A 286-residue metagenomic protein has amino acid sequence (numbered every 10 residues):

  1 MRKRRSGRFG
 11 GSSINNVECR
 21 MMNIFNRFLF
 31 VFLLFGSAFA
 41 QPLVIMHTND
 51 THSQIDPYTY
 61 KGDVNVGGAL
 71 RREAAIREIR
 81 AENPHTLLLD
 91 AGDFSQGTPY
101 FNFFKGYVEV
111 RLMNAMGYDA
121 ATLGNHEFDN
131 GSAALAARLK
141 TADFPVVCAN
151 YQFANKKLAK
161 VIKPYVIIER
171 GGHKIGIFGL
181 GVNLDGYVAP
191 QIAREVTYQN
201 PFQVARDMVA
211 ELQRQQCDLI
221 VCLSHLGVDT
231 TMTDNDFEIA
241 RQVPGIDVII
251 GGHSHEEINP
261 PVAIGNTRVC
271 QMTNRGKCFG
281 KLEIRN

Functional and structural regions predicted by a protein language model:
M1-R4, L29, L33, H85 (+2 more regions): Exposed boundary/loop context
R2-R8, R20, R27: Basic polycationic patches enriched in arginine
G7-G11, G36: Residue-identity detector for glycine
G10-S13, M232: Enriched - but not universal
I14-F35: Short, basic, low-complexity termini and linkers enriched in Ser/Thr/Gly/Pro that act as targeting/leader peptides
A40-N286: Acidic, metal/ion-coordinating pockets
